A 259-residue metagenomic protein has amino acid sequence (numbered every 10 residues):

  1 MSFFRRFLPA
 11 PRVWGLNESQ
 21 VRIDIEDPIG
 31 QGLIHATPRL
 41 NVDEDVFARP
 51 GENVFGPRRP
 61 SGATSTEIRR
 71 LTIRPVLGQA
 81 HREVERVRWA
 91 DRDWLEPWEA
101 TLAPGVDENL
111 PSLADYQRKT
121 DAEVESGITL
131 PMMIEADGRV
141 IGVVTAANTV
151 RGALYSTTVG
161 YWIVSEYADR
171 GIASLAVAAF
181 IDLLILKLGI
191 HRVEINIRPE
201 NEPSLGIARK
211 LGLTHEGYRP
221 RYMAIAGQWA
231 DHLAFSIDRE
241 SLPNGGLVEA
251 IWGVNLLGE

Functional and structural regions predicted by a protein language model:
M1-E83, V87-W94, P131-E259: Acyl-donor (CoA/ACP) binding surface of acyl/acetyltransferases
V76, V87, G105-S112, S126: Generic, well-ordered alpha-helical segments
E96-R118: Conserved GNAT-fold acetyl-CoA-binding loop/helix
P104-G105, Q117-M132: A short helix-loop-beta-strand connector motif used in the catalytic cores of GNAT acetyltransferases and, in some
P111-E123, A146-R151, G212: Short, charged low-complexity intrinsically disordered segments located at boundaries of structured domains
